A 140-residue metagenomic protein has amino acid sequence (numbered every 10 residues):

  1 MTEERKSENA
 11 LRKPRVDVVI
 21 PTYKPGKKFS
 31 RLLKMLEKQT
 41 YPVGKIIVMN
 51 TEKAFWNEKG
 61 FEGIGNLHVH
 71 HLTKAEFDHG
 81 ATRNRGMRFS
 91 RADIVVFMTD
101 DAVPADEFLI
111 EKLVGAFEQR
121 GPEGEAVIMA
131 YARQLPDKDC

Functional and structural regions predicted by a protein language model:
P14-D17, K45: Cell-envelope/extracellular polymer assembly enzymes that use nucleotide-activated donors
P25-K38: Short, well-formed alpha-helical segments that are part of the catalytic scaffolds of diverse glycosyltransferases
V43-K53, L72: Short beta-strand/loop segment that forms part of the nucleotide-sugar
M49-K59, A102-V103: A conserved acidic beta->alpha catalytic loop
L72, M98-D100: Catalytic metal- and UDP-sugar-binding loop of GT-A-like glycosyltransferases, i.e., residues flanking the conserved
T73-S90: Glycine-rich, basic loop-to-helix element that forms the pyrophosphate-binding segment of sugar-nucleotide handling
V95: Short aromatic/hydrophobic "clamp" motif used to bind/position activated sugar donors
E107-C140: Conserved donor NDP-sugar-binding/catalytic core segment of glycosyltransferases
